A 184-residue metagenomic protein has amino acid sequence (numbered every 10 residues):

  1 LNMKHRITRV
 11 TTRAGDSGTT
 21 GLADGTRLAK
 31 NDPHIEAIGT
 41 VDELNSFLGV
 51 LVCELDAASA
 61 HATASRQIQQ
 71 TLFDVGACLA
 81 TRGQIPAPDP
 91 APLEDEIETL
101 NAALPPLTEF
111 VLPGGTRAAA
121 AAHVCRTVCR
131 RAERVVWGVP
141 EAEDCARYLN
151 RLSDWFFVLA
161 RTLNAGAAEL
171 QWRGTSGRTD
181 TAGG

Functional and structural regions predicted by a protein language model:
L1-G184: Phosphate/pyrophosphate-binding loop motifs in nucleotide- or prenyl diphosphate-using proteins
